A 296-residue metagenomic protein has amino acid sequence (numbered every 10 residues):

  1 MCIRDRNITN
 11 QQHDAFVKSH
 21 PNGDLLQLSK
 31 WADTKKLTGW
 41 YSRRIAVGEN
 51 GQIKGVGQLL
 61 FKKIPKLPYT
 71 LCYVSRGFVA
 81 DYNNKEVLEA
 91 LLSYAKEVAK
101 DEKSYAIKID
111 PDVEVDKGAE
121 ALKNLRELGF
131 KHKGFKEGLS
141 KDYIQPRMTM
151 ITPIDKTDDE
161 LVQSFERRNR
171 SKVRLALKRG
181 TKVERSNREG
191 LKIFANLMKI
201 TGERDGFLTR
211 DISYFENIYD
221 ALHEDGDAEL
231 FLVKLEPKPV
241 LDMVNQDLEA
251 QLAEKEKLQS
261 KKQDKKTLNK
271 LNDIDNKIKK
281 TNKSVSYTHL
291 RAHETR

Functional and structural regions predicted by a protein language model:
M1-D5, T288-T295: Conserved small/polar residues in nucleotide/adenosyl-binding loops
R4-I8, G129-Y287: Acyltransferase donor/substrate-recognition loop-hinge adjacent to the catalytic core
R4-Y69, Y73-F78: Amide-forming acyltransferase catalytic core, primarily the GNAT-like/NAT-type and related acyltransferase folds
G77-N84, D155, R296: A short, internal acetyl-CoA/4′-phosphopantetheine-binding micro-motif in the GNAT/acyltransferase core
E86-K96: Conserved acetyl-CoA-binding loop-helix of GNAT-fold acetyltransferases
A99: Hydrophobic pocket-lining residues that define ligand/cofactor binding sites across diverse proteins
E102-P111: Conserved GNAT acetyl-CoA-binding A-motif
V115-K136: Conserved active-site alpha-helix within GNAT-family acetyltransferase domains
